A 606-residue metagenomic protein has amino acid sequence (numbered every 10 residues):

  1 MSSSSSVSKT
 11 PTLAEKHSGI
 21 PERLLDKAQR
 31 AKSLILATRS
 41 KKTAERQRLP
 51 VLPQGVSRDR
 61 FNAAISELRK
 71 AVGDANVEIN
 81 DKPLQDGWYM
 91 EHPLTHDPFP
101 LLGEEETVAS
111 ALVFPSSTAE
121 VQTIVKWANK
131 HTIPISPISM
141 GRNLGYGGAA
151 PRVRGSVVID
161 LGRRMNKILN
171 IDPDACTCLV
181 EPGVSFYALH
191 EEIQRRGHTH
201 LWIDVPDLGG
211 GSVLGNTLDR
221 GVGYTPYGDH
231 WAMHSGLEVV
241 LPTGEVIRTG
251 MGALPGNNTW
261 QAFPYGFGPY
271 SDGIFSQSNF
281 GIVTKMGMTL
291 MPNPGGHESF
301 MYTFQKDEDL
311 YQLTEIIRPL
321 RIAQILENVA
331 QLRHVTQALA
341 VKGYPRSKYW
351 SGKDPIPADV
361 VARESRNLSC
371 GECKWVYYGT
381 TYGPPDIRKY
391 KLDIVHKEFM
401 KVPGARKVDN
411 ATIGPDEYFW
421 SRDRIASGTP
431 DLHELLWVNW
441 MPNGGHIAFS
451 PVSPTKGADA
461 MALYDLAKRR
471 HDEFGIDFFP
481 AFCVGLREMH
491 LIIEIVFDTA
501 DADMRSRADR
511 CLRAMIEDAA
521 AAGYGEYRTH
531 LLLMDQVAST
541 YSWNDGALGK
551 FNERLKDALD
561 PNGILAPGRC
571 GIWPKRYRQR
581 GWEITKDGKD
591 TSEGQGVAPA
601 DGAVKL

Functional and structural regions predicted by a protein language model:
T10-D59, A63-S66, L94-T95, P100-A111 (+7 more regions): Conserved glycine-rich FAD pyrophosphate-binding loop
S66-D74, K130-I133, Q194-T199, V239-V246 (+9 more regions): Generic secondary-structure signature for well-ordered alpha-helical cores
E67-F99: Conserved oxyanion/phosphate-binding beta-strand-loop segments in alpha/beta enzyme cores
V77-D81, F114, I135-S139, I159-L161 (+10 more regions): General beta-strand structural signal in soluble alpha/beta enzymes
D86, E120, N143-G147, F186-A188 (+11 more regions): Flexible loop/turn segments at secondary-structure boundaries
V157-L161, K167-I168, G223-H230, S351-V361: Acidic, His- and aromatic-enriched active-site or binding-groove loops in soluble protein domains that engage sugars
I168-I171, L179-A323, T585, G602: FAD-binding subdomain of flavoenzyme oxidoreductases
G287-M288, E298-D309, L313-S427: C-terminal cap/substrate-recognition region of VAO/PCMH-type FAD-linked oxidoreductases
